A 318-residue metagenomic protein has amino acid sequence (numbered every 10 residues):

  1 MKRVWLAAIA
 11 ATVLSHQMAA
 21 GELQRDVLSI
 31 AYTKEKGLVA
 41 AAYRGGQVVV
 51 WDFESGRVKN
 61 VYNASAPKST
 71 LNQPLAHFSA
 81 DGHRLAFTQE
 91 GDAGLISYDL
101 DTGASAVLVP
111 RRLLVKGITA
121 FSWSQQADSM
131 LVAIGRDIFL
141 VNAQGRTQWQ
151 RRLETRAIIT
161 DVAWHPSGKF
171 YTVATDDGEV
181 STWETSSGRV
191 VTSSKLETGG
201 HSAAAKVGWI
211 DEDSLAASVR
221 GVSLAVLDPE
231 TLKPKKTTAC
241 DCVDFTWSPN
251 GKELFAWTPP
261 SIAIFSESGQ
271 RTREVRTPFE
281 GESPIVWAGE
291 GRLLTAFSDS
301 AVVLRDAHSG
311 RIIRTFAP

Functional and structural regions predicted by a protein language model:
V4-L14: Sec-dependent N-terminal signal peptides
M18-P318: WD40-repeat beta-propeller superdomains and closely related acidic/aromatic-rich repeat-like regions
